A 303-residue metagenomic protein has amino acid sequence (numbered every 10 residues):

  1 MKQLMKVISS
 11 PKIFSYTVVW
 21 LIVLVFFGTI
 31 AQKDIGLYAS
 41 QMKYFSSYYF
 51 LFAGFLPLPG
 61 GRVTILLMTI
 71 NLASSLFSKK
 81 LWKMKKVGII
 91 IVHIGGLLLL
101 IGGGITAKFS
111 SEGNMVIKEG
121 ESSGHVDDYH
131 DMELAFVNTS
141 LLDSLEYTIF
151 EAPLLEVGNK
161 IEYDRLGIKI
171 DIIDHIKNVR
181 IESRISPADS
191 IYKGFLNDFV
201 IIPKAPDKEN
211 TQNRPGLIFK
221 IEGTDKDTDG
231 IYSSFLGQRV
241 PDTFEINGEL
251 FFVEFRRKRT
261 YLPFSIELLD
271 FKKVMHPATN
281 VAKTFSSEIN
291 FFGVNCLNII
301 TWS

Functional and structural regions predicted by a protein language model:
M1-W20, G88-G96: Alpha-helical transmembrane segments and their helix-start/interface "positive-inside/aromatic belt" motifs in integral
K2, W20, Q41-S46, G104 (+3 more regions): Long, intrinsically disordered, low-complexity accessory segments associated with secretion and vesicular trafficking
K12, L56-L142: Internal alpha-helical transmembrane segments
S15-L81: Membrane-embedded alpha-helical segments of integral membrane proteins
Y16, L66, V87-I90, I94 (+3 more regions): Active-site-proximal structural scaffolding
Q32-I35, W82, T106-S110, T228-G230: Short, solvent-exposed secondary-structure capping/transition elements
F109, G113-S303: Soluble non-transmembrane domains of integral membrane proteins
